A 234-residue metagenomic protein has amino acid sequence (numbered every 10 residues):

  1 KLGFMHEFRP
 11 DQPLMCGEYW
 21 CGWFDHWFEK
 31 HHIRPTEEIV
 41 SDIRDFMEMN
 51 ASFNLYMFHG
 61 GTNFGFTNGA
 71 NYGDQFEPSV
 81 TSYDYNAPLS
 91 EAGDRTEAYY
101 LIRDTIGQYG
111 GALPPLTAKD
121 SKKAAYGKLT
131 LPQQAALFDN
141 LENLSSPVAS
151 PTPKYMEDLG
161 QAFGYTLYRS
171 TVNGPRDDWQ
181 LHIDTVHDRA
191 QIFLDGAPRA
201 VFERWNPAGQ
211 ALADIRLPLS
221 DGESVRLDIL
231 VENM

Functional and structural regions predicted by a protein language model:
K1-D45: Noncatalytic carbohydrate-binding groove/subsite architecture in carbohydrate-active enzymes
P10, G17-G22, D45-N54, F58-M234: Carbohydrate-binding surfaces of carbohydrate-active enzymes
